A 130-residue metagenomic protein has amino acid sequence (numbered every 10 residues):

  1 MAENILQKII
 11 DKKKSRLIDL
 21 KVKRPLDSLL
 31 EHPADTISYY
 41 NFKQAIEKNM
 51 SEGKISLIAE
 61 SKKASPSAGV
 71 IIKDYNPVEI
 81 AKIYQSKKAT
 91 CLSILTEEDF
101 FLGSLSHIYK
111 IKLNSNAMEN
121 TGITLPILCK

Functional and structural regions predicted by a protein language model:
A2-I72: An N-cap/entry alpha-helix motif that binds or orients negatively charged groups
Q7, A81-K82, Y109: Alpha-helical segments flanking ligand/cofactor-binding loops in enzyme cores
D11-K12, S61, S86, I111 (+1 more regions): Generic cytosolic/nucleocytoplasmic N-terminal low-complexity/intrinsically disordered segments
D27-I37, P66-G69, T90-L113: Glycine-rich, proline-tolerant flexible connector loops at the mouths of alpha/beta enzymes
Y40-G53, L102-K130: Alpha-helix-loop-beta-strand connector modules within alpha/beta enzyme cores
I58-N76, E119, T124-K130: Active-site mouth loops of central-metabolism enzymes
K73-L95, N114-G122: Alpha/beta enzyme core
